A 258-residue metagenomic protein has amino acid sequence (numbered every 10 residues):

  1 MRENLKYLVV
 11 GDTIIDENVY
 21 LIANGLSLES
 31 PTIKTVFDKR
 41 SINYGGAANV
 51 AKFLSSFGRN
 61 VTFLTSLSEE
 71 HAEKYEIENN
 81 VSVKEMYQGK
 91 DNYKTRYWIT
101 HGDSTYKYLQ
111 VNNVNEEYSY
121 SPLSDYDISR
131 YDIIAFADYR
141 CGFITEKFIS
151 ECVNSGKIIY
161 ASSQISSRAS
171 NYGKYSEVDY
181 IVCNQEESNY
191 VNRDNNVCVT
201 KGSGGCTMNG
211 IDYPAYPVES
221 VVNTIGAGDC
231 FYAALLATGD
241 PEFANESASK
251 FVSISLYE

Functional and structural regions predicted by a protein language model:
M1-S30, D38-T224, G239, F243-E258: Ribokinase/PfkB-type carbohydrate-kinase core domain
G228: Short basic (Lys/Arg) and small-residue
